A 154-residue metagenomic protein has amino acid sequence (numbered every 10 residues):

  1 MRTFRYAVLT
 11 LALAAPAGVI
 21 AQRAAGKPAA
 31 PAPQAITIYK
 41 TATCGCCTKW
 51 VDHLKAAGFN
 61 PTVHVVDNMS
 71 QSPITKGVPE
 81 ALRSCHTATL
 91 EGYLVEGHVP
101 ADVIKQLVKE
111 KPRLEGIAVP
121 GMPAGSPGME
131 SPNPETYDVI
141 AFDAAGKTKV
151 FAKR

Functional and structural regions predicted by a protein language model:
M1-R5: Positively charged n-region of N-terminal signal peptides that target proteins for export
A7-P16: Bacterial N-terminal signal peptides
A21-P31: Cleaved targeting-peptide boundary
P31-V51, A57: Local sequence-structure signature of Cys/Sec-based thiol-disulfide redox active-site neighborhoods
A35-I36, F59-N60, E91-L94: Short active-site oxyanion
T43, W50, V65-N68, P100-I104: Stable alpha-helical elements in mature extracytoplasmic
V51-Q71: Conserved helix-turn-beta segment immediately C-terminal to the redox Cys motif in thioredoxin-like folds
T75, A81-R154: Thiol/selenol-based redox catalytic cores and closely related redox-interacting motifs
